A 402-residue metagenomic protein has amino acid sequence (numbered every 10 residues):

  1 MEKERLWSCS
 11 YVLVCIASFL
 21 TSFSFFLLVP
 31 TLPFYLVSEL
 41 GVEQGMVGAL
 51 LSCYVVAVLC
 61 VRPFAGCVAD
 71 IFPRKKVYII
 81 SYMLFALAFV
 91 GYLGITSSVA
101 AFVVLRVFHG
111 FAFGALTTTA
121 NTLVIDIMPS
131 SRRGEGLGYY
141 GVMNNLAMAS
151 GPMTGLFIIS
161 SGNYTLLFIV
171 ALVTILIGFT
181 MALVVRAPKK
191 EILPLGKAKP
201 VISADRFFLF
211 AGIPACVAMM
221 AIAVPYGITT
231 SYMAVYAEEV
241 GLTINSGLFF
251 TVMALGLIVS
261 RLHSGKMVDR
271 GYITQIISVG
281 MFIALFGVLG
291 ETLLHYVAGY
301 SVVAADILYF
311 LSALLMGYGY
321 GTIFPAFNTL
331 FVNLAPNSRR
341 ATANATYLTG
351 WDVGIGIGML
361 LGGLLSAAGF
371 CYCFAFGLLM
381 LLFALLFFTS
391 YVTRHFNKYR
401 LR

Functional and structural regions predicted by a protein language model:
M1-S8, A187-A215: Juxtamembrane intracellular "pre-TM" segments in multi-pass secondary transporters
S10-G48, A223-Y236, V240: Helix-loop boundary and gating motifs at the non-cytosolic
V55-P63, M148-A149, A254-I258, L262 (+1 more regions): Residue-level signature of mid-helix packing/kink "hotspots" within the transmembrane helices of 12-pass Major
C60-T96: Conserved MFS/SLC helix-loop-helix module at the cytosolic interface between two early adjacent transmembrane helices
R62-P73, S260-Y272: Helix-to-loop junctions at the C-terminal end of transmembrane segments in multipass secondary transporters
K76-V90, Q275-G290: Structural signature of the two symmetry-related core transmembrane helices
V107-M143: Cytoplasmic helix-loop-helix junction between adjacent transmembrane helices in 12-TM secondary transporters
V173-L193, F387-V392: C-terminal membrane-cytosol helix-exit motif in multi-pass small-molecule transporters
